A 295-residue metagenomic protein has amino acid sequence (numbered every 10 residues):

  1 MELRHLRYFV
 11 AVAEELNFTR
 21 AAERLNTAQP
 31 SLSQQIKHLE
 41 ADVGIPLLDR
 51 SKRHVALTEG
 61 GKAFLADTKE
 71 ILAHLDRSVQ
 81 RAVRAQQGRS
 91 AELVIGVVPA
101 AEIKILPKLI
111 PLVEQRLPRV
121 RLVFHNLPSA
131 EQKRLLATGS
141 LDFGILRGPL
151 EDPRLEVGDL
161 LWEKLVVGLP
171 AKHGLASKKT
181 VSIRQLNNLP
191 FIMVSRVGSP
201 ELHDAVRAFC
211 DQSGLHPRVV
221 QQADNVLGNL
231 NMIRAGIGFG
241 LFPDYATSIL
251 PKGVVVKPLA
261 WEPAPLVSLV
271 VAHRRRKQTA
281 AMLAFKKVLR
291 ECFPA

Functional and structural regions predicted by a protein language model:
V10-A28, K52: Short helix-boundary/capping micro-motifs
F18-E23, P30, K37, K133 (+1 more regions): Residues within helix-turn-helix
E40-E59: A short LG(V/I)-centered, amphipathic sequence patch enriched for acidic residue(s) preceding the LG motif
D42-V43, F64-Q86, L289: Alpha-helical linker/hinge and terminal dimerization helices associated with HTH transcriptional regulators
S90-P153, A223: Central regulatory/effector-binding core of bacterial HTH transcription factors
D152-L165, L169-F191, M282-L283: Flexible hinge/capping segments at coil-to-helix
P153-D159, E163-K164, K178, L227-R275: Beta-alpha-beta core module
F191-S213, A235, T279-M282, K286 (+1 more regions): Secondary-structure junction motif
